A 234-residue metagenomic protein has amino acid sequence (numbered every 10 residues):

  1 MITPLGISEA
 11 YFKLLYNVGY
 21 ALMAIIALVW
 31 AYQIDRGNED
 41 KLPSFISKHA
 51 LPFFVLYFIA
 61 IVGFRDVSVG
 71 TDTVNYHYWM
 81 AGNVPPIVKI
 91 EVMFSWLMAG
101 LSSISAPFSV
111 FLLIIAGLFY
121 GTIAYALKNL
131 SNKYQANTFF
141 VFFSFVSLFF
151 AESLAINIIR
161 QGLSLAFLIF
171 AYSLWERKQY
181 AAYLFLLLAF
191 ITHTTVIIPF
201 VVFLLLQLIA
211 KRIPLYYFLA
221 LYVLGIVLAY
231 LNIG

Functional and structural regions predicted by a protein language model:
I2-F58: Start-transfer (signal-anchor) and selected internal transmembrane alpha helices of multi-pass inner/ER membrane
K41, A50, T73-Y78, P86-V88 (+1 more regions): Alpha-helical transmembrane segments and terminal signal-anchor/GPI-anchor hydrophobic tails, characterized by long
V74-A106: Short hydrophobic/aromatic helix or loop-helix immediately within or flanking a transmembrane segment in polytopic
I114-N132: Transmembrane-helix motifs of polytopic, lipid-linked glycan transferases
L127-S147: Transmembrane-helix signature of polytopic, membrane-embedded enzymes that assemble or transfer cell-envelope glycans
A155-Q161: Short acidic/glycine- and proline-prone juxtamembrane loop motifs at membrane-interface regions of multi-pass membrane
G162, L168-A181: Membrane-interface transmembrane helices that cradle and orient dolichyl/undecaprenyl
A181-L205: Membrane-interface alpha helices of multi-pass inner-membrane proteins
